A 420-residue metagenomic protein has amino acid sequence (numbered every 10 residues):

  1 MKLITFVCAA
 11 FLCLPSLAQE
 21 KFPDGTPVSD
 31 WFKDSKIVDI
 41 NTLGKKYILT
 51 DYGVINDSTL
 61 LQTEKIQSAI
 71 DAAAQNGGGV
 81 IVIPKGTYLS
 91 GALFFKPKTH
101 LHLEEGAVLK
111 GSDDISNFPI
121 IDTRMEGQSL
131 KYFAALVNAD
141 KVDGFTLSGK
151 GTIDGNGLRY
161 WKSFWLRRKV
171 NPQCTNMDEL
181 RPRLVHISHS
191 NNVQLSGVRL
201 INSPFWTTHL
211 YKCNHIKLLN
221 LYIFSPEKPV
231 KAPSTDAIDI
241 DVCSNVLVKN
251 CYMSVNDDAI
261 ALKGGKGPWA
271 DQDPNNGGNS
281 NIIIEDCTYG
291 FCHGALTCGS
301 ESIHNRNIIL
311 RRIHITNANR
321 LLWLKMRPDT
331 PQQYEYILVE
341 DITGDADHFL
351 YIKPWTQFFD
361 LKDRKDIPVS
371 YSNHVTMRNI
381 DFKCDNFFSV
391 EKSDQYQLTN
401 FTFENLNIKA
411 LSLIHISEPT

Functional and structural regions predicted by a protein language model:
M1-I4, C8-A10, N41, A73-Q75 (+21 more regions): A generic structural signal for short, solvent-exposed coil/turn residues that cap or connect secondary-structure
K2-F11, S16-V82, T87-H100, E104-H189 (+7 more regions): Extracellular "leader-to-stem" segments immediately downstream of a signal peptide or signal-anchor in secreted/lumenal
Q19-G25, K98, R168-P172, I201 (+3 more regions): Short charge-dense sequence patches
G53-N56, K266-P268, Q357-F359: A short, flexible beta-alpha/helix-coil linker loop
A92-F95, S112, A135-D140, R183-H189 (+9 more regions): Glycine-rich beta-solenoid repeat tracts in large extracellular/virion proteins
E105-G106, D143-T152, N191-N202, N214-E227 (+8 more regions): Right-handed parallel beta-helix
T420: Active-site loop/short helix in cyclic nucleotide turnover domains
